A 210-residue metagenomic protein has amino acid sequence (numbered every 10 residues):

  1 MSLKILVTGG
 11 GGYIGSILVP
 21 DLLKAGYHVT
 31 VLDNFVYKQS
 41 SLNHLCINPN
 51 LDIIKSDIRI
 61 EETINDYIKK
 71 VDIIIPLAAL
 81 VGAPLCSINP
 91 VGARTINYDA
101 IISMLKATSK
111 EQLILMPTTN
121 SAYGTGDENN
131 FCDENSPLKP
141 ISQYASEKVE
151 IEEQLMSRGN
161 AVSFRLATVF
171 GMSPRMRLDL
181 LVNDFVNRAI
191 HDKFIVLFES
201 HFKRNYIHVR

Functional and structural regions predicted by a protein language model:
M1-I73: N-terminal Rossmann/SDR dinucleotide-binding element
T8, L32, I74-A78, I114-N120 (+1 more regions): SDR active-site strand-loop-helix element
G15, E62, P84, G124-T125: Glycine/Thr-rich phosphate-binding loops of Rossmann-like dinucleotide-binding domains
I58-I96: NAD(P)H-binding glycine-rich loop region in Rossmannoid oxidoreductase-like domains and their noncatalytic homologs
T63, I102-A107, Y206: Conserved mid-core alpha-helix of short-chain dehydrogenase/reductase
C86, A161-R175, D184-I207: A conserved pocket-lining segment of Rossmann-fold NAD(P)-dependent short-chain dehydrogenase/reductase
I88-V91, T95-S103, A122-V169, P174-L178: Catalytic helix-loop patch of NAD(P)-dependent Rossmann-fold dehydrogenases
S109-L113: A short helix->loop->beta-strand "cap" motif at the edges of active sites that frequently abuts
